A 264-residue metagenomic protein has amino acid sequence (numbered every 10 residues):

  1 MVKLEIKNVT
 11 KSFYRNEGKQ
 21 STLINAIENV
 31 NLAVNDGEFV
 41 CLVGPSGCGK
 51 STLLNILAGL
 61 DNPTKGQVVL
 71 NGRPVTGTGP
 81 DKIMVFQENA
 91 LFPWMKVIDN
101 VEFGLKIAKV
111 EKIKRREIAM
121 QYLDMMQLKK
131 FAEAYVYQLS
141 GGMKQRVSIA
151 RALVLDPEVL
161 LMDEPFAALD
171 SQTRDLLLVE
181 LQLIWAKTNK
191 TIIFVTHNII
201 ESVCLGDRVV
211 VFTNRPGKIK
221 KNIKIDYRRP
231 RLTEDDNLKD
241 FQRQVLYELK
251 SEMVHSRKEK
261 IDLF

Functional and structural regions predicted by a protein language model:
V43-P45: The feature captures the beta-strand-to-loop junction immediately N-terminal to the Walker
A58: Helix-to-loop junction immediately C-terminal to a conserved catalytic motif
G66-T78: Conserved ABC transporter NBD signature motif
I98-K106, R116, K224: Short helical segment in ABC ATPase nucleotide-binding domains corresponding to the A-loop/adjacent helical element
K106, I113-F131, L183: Conserved ABC ATPase "signature" region
Y135-L139, M143: Conserved ABC ATPase signature
V154-E158: A short, proline-enriched helix->beta-strand linker immediately N-terminal to the Walker B motif in ABC-type P-loop
